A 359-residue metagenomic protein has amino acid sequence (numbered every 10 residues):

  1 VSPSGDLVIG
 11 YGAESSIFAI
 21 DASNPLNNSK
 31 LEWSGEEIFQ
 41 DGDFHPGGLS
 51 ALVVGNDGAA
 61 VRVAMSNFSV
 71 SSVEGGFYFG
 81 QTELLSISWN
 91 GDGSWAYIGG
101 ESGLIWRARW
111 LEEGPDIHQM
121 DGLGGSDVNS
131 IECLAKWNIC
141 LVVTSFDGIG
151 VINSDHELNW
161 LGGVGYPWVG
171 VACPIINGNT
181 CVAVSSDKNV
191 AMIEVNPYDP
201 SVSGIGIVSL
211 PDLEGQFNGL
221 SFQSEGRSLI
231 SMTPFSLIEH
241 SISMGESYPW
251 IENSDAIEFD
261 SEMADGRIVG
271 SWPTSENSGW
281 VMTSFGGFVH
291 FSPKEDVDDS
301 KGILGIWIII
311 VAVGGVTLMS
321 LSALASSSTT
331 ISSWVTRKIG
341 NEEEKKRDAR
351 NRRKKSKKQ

Functional and structural regions predicted by a protein language model:
V1-K355: Residue-level hotspots at or immediately adjacent to binding/recognition sites across diverse folds
